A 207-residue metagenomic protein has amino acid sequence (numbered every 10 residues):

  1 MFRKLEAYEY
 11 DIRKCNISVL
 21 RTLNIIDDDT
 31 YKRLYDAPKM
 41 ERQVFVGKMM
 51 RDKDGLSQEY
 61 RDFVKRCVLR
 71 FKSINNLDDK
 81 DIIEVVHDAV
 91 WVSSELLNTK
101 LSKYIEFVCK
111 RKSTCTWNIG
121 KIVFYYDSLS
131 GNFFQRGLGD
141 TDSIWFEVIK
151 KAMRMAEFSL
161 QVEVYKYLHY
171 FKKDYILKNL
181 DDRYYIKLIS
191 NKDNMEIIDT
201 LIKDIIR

Functional and structural regions predicted by a protein language model:
M1-R207: Conserved acidic
